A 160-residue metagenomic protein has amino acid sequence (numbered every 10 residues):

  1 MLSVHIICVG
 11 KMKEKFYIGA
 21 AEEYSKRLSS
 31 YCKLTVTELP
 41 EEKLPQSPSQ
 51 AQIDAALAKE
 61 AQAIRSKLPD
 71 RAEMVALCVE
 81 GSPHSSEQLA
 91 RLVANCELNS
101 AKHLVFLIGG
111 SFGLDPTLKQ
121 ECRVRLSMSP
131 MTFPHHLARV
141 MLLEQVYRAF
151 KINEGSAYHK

Functional and structural regions predicted by a protein language model:
M1-L28: N-terminal beta1-alpha1 ligand-phosphate binding loop
S3, K102-F106: Loop/turn-to-beta-strand initiation segments
I6, V75, G109, L142: Conserved RecA-like P-loop NTPase ATPase core
I7, T35-T37: General small-molecule cofactor/ligand-binding pocket signal
M12, V79-S82, G110-F112: Short glycine-rich anion-binding loops that position phosphate/pyrophosphate groups of nucleotides and phosphorylated
C32, R71-A72, C122: Short, well-ordered alpha-helix to beta-strand connector turns
P40-K102: S-adenosyl-L-methionine/SAH cofactor-binding core of RNA-modifying enzymes
F112, P116-K160: Structured adenosyl-cofactor binding patch, chiefly the S-adenosyl-L-methionine
